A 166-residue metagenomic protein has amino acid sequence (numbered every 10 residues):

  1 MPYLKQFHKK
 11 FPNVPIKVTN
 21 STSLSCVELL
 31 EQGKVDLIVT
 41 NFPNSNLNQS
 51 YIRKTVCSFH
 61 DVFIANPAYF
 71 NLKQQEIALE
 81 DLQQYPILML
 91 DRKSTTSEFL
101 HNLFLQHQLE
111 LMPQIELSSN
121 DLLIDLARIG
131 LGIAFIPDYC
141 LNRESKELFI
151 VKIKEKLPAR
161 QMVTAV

Functional and structural regions predicted by a protein language model:
M1-S45, E116-L117: Central regulatory/effector-binding core of bacterial HTH transcription factors
L4-K10, E80, S97-E110: Ligand-binding cleft/hinge of the Venus flytrap
N13-K17, E110-Q114, Q161-V163: Residues at or immediately flanking beta-strands
V27, E31, R53, L79 (+1 more regions): Short hydrophobic/charged patches on amphipathic alpha-helices used for structural packing and interfaces
E31-T40, D61, L109, A127-I133: Alpha-to-beta junction loops
L47-K54, S58-F59, D121-V166: Beta-alpha-beta core module
S50-I87: Flexible hinge/capping segments at coil-to-helix
N71-L72, Y85-H107: Secondary-structure junction motif
